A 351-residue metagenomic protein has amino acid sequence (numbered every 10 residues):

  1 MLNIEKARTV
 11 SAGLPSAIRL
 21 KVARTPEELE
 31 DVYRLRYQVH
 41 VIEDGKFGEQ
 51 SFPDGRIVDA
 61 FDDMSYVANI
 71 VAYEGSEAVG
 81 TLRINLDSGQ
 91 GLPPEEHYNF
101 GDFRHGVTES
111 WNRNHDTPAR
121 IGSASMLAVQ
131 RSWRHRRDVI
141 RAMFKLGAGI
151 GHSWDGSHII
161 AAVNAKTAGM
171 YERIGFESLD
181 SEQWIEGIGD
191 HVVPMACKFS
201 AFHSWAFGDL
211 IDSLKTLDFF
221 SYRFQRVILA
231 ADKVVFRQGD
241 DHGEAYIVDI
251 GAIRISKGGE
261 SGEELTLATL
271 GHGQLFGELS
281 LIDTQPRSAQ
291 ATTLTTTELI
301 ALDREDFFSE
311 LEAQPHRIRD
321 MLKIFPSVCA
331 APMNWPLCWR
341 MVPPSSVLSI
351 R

Functional and structural regions predicted by a protein language model:
A7-V58, V67-Y73, A78-V79, S213-T216 (+1 more regions): Short amphipathic alpha-helix that is part of the acyltransferase structural core
E28, P194-V234, L281, A313-P326 (+3 more regions): Cyclic nucleotide-binding regulatory module and flanking cytosolic helices
A60-V71, G91-P93, G243: A short helix-loop-beta-strand connector motif used in the catalytic cores of GNAT acetyltransferases and, in some
N69-V71, S76-L86, S123, S280: Conserved beta-strand in the GNAT
Y73-E77, G251, G262, D303: A glycine-centered beta-loop-beta connector
Q90, P94-S178, E182, I188-H191: Acyl-donor binding region in acyl/amide transferases
T108-E109, A268-P326, A330: Cyclic-nucleotide recognition modules
D209-T266, G271-F276, R287, I350: Regulatory nucleotide-sensing modules
